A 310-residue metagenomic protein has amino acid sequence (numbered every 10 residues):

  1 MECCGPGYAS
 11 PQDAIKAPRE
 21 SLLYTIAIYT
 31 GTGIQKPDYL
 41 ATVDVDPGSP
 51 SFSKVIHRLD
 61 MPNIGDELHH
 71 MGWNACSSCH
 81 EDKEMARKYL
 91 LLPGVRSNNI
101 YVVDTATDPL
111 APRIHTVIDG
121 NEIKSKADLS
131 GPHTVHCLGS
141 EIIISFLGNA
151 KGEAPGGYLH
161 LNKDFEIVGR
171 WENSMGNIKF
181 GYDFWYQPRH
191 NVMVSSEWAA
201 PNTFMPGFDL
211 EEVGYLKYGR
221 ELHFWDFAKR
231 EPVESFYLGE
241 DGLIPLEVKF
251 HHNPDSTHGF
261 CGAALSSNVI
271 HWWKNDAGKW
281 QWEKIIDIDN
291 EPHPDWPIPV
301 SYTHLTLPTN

Functional and structural regions predicted by a protein language model:
E2-R19, H70-A86, G131-L138, W185-R189 (+2 more regions): Structural signature of eukaryotic scaffold interfaces centered on beta-propeller domains
S10-P11, K36, E67, G131 (+4 more regions): Beta-rich catalytic cores
I26-D66, K83, L92-V117: Beta-propeller domains
I26-I34, E84-R87, S145-A154, W198-L216: Short, conserved, GDST-rich strand-edge loop motifs in beta-rich repeat architectures
A41-D44, G156-D164, G214-A228: Beta-propeller blade signature
I56-H69, T116-A127, E172-N177, S235-D241 (+1 more regions): Surface-exposed loop and turn segments in beta-propeller and other repeat-based domains that flank or scaffold
A106-D183: Asp-box/WD-like beta-propeller blade repeats and closely related beta-sheet repeat scaffolds
T303-T309: Conserved small/polar residues in nucleotide/adenosyl-binding loops
